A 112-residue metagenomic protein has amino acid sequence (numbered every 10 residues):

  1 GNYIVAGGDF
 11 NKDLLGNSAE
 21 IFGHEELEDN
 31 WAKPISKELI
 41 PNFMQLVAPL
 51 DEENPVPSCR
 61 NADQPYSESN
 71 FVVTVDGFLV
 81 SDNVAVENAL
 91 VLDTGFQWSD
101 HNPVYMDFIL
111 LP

Functional and structural regions predicted by a protein language model:
G1-I21, L79, D100-I109: Active-site beta-strand/loop signature of hydrolases that rely on acidic residues for catalysis
K12-Q97: Active site of divalent-metal-dependent phosphoester/diester hydrolases
